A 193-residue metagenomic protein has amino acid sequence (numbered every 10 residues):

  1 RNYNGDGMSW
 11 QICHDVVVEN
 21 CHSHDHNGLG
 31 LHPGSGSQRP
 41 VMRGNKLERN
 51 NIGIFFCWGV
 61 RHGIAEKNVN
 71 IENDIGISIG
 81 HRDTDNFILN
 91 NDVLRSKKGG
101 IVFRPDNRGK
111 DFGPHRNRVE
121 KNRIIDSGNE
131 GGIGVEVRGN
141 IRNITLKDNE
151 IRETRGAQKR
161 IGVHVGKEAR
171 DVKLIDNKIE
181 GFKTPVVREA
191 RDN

Functional and structural regions predicted by a protein language model:
R1-I12, N27-S35, N51-G59, N73-R82 (+5 more regions): Short glycine/acidic-rich loop motifs that flank beta-strands on beta-rich extracellular proteins
I12-C13, V18, G36-S37, M42 (+13 more regions): Parallel beta-helix/beta-solenoid
G80, N90-L94, K110-D111: Short, conserved, surface-exposed binding loops centered on an aromatic residue
P105-G113: Intrinsically disordered, low-complexity Ser/Thr- and acidic-rich flexible linkers and loops, especially at boundaries
K147-E153, R160-A169, I175-E180, T184: Leucine-rich solenoid repeat modules
